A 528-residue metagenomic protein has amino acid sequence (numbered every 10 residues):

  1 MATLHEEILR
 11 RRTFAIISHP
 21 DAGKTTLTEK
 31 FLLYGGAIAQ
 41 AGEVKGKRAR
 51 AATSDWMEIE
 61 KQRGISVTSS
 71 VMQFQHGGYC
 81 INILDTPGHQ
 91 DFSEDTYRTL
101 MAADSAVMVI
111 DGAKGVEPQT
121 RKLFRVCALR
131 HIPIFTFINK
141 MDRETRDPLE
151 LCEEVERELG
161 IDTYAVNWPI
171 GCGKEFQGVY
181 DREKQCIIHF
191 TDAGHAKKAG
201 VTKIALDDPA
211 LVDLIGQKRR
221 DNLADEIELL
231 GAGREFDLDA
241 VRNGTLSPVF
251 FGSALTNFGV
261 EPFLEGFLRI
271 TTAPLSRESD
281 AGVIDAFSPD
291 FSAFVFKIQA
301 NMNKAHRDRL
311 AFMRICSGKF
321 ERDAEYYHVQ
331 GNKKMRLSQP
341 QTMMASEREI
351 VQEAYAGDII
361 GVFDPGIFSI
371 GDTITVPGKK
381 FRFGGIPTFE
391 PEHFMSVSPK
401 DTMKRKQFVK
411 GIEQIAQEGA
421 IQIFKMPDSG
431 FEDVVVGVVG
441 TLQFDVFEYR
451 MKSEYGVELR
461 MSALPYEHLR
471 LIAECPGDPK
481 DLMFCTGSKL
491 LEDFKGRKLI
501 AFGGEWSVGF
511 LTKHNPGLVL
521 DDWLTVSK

Functional and structural regions predicted by a protein language model:
M1-K528: Structural and coupling elements of P-loop NTPases
